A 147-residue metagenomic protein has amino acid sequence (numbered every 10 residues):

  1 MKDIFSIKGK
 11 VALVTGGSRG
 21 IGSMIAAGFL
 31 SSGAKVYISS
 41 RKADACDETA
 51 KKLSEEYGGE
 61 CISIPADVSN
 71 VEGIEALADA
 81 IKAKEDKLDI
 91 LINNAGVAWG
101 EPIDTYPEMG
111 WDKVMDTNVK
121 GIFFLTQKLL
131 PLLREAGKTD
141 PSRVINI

Functional and structural regions predicted by a protein language model:
K10, K87-L88, L133-I147: Active-site loop of short-chain dehydrogenase/reductase
V11, S18-G20: Conserved glycine-rich cofactor-binding loop
S32-T49: Conserved glycine-rich Rossmann-like NAD(P)H-binding loop of the short-chain dehydrogenase/reductase
A43, P65-A76, E108: The beta1-alpha1 cofactor-binding region of Rossmann-like NAD(H)/NADP(H)-dependent oxidoreductases
E56-E60, A80-L91, W99: A glycine-rich helix->loop->beta "capping" turn within Rossmann-like NAD(P)(H)-dependent oxidoreductase domains
P102-I103, P107-D112: Substrate-binding pocket helix/loop in short-chain dehydrogenase/reductase
T126-Q127: A short, exposed helix-loop element centered on a Lys and neighboring polar residues
